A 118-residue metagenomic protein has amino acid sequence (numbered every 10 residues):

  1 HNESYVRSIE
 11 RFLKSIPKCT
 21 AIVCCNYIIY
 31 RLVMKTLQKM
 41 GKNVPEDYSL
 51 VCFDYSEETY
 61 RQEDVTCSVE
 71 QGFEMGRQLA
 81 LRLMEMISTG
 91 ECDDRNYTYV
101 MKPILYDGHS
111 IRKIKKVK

Functional and structural regions predicted by a protein language model:
H1-S4: Short beta->alpha junction loops
V6-S8: A short, well-structured juxtamembrane/interface segment
E10-K118: Flexible loop/turn connectors
